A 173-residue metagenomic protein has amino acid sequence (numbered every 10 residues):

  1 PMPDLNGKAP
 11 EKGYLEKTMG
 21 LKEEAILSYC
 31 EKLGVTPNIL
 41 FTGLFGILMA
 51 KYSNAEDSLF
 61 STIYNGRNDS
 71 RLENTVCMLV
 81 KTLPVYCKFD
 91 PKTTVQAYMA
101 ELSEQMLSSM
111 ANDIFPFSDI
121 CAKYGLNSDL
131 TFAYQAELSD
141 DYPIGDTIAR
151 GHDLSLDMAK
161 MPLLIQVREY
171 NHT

Functional and structural regions predicted by a protein language model:
D4, A9-K12, Y29-N38, T42 (+2 more regions): His-Asp-centered acyl/peptidyl-transfer active-site segments
P10-E24: DNA breakage-rejoining catalytic core of tyrosine-based enzymes
Y14, D57, N171-T173: A generic structural signal for beta-strand entry/edge sites
A25-I26, T173: Short small-residue beta-strand/loop micro-motif enriched in glycine and branched aliphatics
P37, V167-T173: Histidine-centered acyl-transfer/condensation active-site motif and its immediate structural neighborhood
M158-R168: Short glycine-rich, acidic/polar surface loops and turns
